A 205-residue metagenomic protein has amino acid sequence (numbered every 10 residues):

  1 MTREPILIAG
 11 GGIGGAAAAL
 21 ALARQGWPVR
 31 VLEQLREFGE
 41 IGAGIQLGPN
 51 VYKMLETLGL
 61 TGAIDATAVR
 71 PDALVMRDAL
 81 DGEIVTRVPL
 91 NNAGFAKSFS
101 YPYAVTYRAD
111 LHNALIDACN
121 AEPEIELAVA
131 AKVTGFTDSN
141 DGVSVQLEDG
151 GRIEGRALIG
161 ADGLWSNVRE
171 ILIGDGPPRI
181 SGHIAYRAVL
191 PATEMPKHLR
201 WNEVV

Functional and structural regions predicted by a protein language model:
M1-I6, A23, N50-P191: Conserved N-terminal helical subregion
I6-I8, V29: Conserved hydrophobic helix-helix packing surfaces used for dimerization/oligomerization
G10-G12: Glycine-rich Rossmann-fold phosphate-binding loop(s) that bind the pyrophosphate of adenine dinucleotide cofactors
G15-A16: N-terminal Rossmann-fold NAD(P) dinucleotide-binding loop
A23-A43: Glycine-rich FAD pyrophosphate-binding loop
R36-E56: Conserved N-terminal glycine-rich FAD pyrophosphate-binding loop of Rossmann-like flavoproteins
I184-V205: Flavin-dependent oxidoreductases
